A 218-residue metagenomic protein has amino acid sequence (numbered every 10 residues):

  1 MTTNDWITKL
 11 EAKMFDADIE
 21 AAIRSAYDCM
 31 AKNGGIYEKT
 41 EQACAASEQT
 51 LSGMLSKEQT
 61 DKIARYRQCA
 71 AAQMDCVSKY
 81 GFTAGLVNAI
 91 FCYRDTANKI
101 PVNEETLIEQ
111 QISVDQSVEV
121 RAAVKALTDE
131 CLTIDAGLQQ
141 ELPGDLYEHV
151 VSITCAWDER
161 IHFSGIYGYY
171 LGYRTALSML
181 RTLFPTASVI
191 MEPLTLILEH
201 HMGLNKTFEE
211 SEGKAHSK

Functional and structural regions predicted by a protein language model:
M1-K218: Intrinsic-disorder/low-complexity detector
